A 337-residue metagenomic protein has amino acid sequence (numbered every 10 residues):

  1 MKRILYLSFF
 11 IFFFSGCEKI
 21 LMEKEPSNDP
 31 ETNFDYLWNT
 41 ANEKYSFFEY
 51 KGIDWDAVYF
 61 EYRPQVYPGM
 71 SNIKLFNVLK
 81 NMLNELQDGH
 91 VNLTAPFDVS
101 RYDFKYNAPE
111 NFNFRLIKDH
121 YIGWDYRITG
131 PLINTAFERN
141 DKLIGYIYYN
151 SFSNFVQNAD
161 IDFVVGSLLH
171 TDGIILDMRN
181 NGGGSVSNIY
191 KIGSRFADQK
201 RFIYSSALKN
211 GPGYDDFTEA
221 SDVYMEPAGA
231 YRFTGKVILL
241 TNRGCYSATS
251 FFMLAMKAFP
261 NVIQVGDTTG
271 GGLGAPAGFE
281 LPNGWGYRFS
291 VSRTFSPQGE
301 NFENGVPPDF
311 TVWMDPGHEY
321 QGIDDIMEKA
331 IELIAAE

Functional and structural regions predicted by a protein language model:
M1-P26: Bacterial Sec-dependent N-terminal signal peptides
K2-I4, F60, H318: Intrinsically disordered, low-complexity segments enriched in small/polar residues
I11, L168-H170, Y231: Alpha-helix termination/capping residues and helix-transition junctions
C17-K209, D215-E219, K236, A335: Flexible, low-complexity junctional segments that flank or bridge functional domains
I20-D35, A41, I73, G182-E337: C-terminal "post-core" interaction segments
